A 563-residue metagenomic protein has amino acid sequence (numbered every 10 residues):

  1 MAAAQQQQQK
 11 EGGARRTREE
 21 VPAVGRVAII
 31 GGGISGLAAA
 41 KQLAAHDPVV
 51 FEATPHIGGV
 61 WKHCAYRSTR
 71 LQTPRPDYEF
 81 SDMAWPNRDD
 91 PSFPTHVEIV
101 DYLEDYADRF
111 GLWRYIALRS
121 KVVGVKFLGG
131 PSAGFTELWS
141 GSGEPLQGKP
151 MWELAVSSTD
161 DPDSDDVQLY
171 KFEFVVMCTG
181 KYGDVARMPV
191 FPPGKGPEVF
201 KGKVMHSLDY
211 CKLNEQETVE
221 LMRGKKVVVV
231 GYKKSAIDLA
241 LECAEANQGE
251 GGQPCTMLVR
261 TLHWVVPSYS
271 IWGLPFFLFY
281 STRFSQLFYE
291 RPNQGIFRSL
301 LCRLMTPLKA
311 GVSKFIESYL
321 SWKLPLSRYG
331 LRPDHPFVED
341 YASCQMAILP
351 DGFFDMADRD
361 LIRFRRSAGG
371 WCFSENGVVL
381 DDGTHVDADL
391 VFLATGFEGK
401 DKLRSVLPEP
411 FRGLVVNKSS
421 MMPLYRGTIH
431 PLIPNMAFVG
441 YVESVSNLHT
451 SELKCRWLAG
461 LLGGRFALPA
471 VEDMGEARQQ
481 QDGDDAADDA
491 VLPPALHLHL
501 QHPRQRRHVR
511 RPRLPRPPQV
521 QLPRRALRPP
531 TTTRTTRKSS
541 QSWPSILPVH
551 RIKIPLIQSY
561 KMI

Functional and structural regions predicted by a protein language model:
A2-A28, G32-L213, M222-K225, Y232-K233 (+1 more regions): N-terminal FAD-binding dinucleotide-binding subdomain shared by FAD-dependent oxidases/monooxygenases
